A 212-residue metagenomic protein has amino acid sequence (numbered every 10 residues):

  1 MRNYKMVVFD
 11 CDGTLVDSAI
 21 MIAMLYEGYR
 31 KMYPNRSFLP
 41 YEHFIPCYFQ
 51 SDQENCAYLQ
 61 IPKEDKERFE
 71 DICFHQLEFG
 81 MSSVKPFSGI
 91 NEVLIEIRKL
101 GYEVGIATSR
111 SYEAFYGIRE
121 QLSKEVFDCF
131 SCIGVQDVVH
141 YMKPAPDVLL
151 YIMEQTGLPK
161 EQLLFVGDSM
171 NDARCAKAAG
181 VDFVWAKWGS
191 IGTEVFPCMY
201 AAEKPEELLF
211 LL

Functional and structural regions predicted by a protein language model:
M1-V7, I95, S111-Y112, Y116-L212: Asp-based, Mg2+/Mn2+-dependent phosphohydrolase catalytic module
R2-L100: N-terminal helical cap/lid subdomain that shapes the substrate entry/recognition surface in HAD-like hydrolases
T14, T108-R110: Conserved phosphate-coupling serine/threonine residues in phosphotransfer and NTP-handling enzymes
M24, R30, H43, I61 (+8 more regions): Flexible domain-boundary/linker segments
R36, P62-K63, G101, E125 (+2 more regions): Secondary-structure boundary/capping positions in well-ordered alpha/beta enzyme cores
F38, P46, E67, V84 (+4 more regions): Non-catalytic, surface-exposed connector residues within folded enzymatic/regulatory domains
